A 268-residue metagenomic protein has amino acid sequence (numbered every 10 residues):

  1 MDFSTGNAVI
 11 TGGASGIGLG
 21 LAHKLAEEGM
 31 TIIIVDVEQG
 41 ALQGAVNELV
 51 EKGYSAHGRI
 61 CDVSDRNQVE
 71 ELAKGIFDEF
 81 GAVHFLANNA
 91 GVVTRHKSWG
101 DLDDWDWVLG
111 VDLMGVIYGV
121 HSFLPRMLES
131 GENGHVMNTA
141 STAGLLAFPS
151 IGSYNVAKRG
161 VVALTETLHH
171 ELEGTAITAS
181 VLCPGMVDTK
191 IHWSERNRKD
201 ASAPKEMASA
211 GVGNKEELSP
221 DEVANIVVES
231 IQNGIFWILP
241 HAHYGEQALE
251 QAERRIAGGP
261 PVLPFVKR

Functional and structural regions predicted by a protein language model:
D2-I33: Canonical Rossmann dinucleotide-binding motif of NAD(H)/NADP(H)-dependent dehydrogenases/reductases, specifically
Q39-G40, I60-E71: The beta1-alpha1 cofactor-binding region of Rossmann-like NAD(H)/NADP(H)-dependent oxidoreductases
V93-D106, S150-S153: Conserved mid-core segment of classical short-chain dehydrogenase/reductases
V120, A157: Active-site helix of classical SDR
S141: Residue(s) in the substrate-gating loop at a strand-loop-helix junction that position the organic substrate next
A147-N155, T167: Active-site loop-to-helix junction immediately N-terminal to the catalytic Tyr of the SDR YXXXK motif in Rossmann-fold
H170, G174-I238: SDR active-site lid
